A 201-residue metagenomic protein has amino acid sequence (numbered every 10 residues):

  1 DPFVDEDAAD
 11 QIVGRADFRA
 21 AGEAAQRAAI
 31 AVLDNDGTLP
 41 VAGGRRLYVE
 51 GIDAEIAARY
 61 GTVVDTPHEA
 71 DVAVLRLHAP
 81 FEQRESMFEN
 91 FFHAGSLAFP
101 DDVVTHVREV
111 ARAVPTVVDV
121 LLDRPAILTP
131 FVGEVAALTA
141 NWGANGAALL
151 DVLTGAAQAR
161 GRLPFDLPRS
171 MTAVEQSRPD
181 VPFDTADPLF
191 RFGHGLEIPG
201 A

Functional and structural regions predicted by a protein language model:
E6, Q11-A201: C-terminal non-catalytic regions of proteins with extracellular/luminal or membrane-system context
